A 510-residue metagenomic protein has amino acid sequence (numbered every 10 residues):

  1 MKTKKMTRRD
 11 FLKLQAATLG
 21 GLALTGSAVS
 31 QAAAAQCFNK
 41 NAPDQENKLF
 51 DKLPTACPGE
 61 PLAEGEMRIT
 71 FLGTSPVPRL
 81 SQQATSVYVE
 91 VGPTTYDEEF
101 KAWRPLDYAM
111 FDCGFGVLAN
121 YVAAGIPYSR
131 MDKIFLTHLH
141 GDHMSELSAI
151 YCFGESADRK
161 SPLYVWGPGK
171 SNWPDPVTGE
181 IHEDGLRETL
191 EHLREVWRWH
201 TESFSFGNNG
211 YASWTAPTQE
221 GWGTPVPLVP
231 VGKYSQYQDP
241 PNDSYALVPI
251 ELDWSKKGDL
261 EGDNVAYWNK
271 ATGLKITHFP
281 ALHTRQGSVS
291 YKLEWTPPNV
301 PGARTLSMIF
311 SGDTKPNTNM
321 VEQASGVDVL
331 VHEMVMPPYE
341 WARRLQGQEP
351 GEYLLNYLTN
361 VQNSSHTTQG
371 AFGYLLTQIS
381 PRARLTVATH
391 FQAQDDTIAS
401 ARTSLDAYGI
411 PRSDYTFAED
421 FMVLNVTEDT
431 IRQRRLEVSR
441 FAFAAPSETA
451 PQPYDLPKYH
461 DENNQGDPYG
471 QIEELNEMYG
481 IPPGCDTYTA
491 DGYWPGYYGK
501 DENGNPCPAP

Functional and structural regions predicted by a protein language model:
K2-K4, D10-A33: N-terminal export signals
M6, S145, T367: Residue-level signal for the nucleotide or nucleotide-sugar donor/cofactor binding architecture
L12, T18-L19, A33-R304, M308 (+4 more regions): Binuclear metal-dependent hydrolase catalytic cores
Q83, H366, Y454-H460: Electropositive phosphate-/nucleotide-binding environments in soluble metabolic enzymes
S290, E294-S307, T314-F421, P508: Cap/insert and terminal regions of metallo-dependent hydrolase folds
R432-V438: Short linear, low-complexity motifs centered on an aromatic residue
R440-A445: Intrinsically disordered, low-complexity acidic/proline-/asparagine-rich linker or regulatory tail/stalk regions
P457-M478: Extended, charged low-complexity segments that frequently continue into or abut oligomerization scaffolds
